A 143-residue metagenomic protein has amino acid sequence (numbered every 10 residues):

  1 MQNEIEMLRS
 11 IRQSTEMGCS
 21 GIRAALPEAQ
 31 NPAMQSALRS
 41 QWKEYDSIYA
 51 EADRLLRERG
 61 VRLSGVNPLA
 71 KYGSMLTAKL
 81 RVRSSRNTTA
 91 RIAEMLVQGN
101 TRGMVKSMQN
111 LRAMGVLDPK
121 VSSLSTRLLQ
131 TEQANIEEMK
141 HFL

Functional and structural regions predicted by a protein language model:
M1-A29, R91-G115: Alpha-helical bundle segments that constitute or directly flank the non-heme di-iron/ferroxidase center
N3-I11, P32-A50, T89-L96, D118-T131: Alpha-helical scaffold segments that form or flank carboxylate-/histidine-based iron centers
S10, A24, S36, S40 (+7 more regions): Charged/polar, solvent-exposed surface patches and flexible loops
I11, G18, A25, I48 (+6 more regions): Amphipathic alpha-helices that form helix-helix packing interfaces
R23, P27-M34, R57, V61 (+2 more regions): Short, flexible helix-adjacent loops and helix caps
S36-Y72, E138-L143: Conserved alpha-helical segments that form or flank metal/cofactor-binding pockets of metalloenzymes
R54-M104: Carboxylate-rich helix-loop segments that flank metal/cofactor sites and access channels in metalloenzymes
I92, G99-L143: Preference for long, well-ordered alpha-helical segments
